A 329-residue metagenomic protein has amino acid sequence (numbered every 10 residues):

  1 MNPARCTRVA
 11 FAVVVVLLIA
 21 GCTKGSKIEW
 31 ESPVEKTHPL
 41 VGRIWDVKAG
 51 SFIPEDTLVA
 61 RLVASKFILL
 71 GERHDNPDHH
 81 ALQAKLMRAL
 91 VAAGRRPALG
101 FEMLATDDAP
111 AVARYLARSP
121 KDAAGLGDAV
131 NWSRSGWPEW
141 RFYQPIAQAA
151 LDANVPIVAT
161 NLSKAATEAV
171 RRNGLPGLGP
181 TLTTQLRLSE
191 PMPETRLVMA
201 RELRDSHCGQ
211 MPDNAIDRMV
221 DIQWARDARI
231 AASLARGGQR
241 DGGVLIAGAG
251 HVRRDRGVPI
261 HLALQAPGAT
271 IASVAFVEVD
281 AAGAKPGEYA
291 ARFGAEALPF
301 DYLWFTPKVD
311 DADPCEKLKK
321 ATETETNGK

Functional and structural regions predicted by a protein language model:
N2-F11: Bacterial N-terminal signal peptides that target proteins for export
A10-A20: Bacterial N-terminal signal peptides
C22-S65: N- or domain-start disorder-to-order transition segments that initiate the globular core
K27-P33, R229, G237, D241 (+1 more regions): C-terminal regions of proteins
P39-V41, L62-R73, G125-N131: Acidic/histidine-rich, surface-exposed loop or edge segments in extracytoplasmic proteins
G50-S51, E55-A92: Zymogen propeptides
H74-G100, T106-R118: Membrane-embedded segments
P110-G237: A substrate-binding/cap region within the structured catalytic cores of diverse enzymes
